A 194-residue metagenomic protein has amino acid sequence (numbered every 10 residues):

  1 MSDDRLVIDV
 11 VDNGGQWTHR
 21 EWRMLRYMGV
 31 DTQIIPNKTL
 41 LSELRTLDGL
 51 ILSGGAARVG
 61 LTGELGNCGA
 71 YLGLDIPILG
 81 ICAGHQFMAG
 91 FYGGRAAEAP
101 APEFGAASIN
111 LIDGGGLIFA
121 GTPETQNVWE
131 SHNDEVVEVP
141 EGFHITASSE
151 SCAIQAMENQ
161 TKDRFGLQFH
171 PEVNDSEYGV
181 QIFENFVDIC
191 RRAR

Functional and structural regions predicted by a protein language model:
M1, V10-V11, M157: Intrinsically disordered, low-complexity peptide-like regions
S2-D4, G121-T122: Intrinsically disordered, low-complexity coil segments
D3-L6, L167: Active-site proximal loop and beta-alpha junction motif in alpha/beta enzyme cores
R5-V11, G15-I81, H85-Q86, Y92 (+1 more regions): Flexible gly/pro-rich beta->alpha loop and the following alpha-helix that scaffold active-site loops
L65-I81, Q86-Q181, N185-I189: Pocket-forming structural segment of enzyme catalytic cores
